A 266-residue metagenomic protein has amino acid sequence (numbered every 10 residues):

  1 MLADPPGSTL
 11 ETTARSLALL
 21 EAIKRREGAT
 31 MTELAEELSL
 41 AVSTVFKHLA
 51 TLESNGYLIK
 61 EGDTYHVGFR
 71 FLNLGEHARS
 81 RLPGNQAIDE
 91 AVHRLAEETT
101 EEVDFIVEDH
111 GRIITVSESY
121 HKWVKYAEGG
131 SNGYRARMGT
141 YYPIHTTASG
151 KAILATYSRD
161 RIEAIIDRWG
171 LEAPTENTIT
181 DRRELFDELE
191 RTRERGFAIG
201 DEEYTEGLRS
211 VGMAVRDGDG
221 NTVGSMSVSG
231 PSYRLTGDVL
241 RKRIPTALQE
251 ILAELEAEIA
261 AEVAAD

Functional and structural regions predicted by a protein language model:
M1-N85, A253, A257-E258: N-terminal helix-turn-helix
L2-A29, H93, E101-A127, Q249-A264: An N-terminal domain-start capping segment
Y57, S210, S225-S227: Short hydrophobic beta-strand segments that form the core of ligand-binding sensory/regulatory domains
E76, S80-D167: Amphipathic alpha-helical effector-binding/dimerization core of metabolite-sensing transcriptional regulators
A87-R94, I166-V211, E250, E256-E258: Short, basic/aromatic recognition patches
V215-G218: Sensor-regulatory modules in signal-transduction proteins
T222: Glycine-rich acetyl-CoA-binding "A-motif" of GNAT/NAT acetyltransferases
S225-D266: Juxtadomain coupling helices with adjacent low-complexity linkers
